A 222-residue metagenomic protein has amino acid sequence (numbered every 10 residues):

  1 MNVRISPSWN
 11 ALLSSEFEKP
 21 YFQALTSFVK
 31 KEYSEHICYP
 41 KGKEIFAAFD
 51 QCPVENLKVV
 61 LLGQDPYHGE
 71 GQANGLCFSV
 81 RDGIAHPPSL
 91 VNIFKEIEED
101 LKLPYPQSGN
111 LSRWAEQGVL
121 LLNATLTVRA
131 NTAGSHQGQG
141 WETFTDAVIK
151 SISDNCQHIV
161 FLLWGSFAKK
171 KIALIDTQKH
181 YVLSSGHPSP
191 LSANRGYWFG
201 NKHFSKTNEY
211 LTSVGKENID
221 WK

Functional and structural regions predicted by a protein language model:
M1-L13: Generic N-terminal amphipathic, Lys/Arg-enriched alpha-helix
R4-I5, S185-H187: Short acidic (Asp/Glu) and glycine-rich catalytic loops that position anionic groups and cofactors
S15-L163, F167-K170, I175, Y181-S184 (+3 more regions): A polyanion-binding, active-site-adjacent surface
W198: C-terminal substrate-binding/active-site "lid" region of AdoMet-derived donor-dependent transferases
